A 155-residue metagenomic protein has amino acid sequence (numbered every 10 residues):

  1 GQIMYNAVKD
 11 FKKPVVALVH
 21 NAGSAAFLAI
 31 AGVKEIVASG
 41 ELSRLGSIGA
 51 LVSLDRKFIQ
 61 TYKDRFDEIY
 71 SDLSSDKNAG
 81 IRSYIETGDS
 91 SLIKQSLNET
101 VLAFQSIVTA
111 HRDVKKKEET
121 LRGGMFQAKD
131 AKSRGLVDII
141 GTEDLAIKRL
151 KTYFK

Functional and structural regions predicted by a protein language model:
G1-K13, A22-H111, T152-K155: Small-residue-centered hinge/linker elements
A17-G23, T120-G124: Glycine-rich beta-to-alpha transition loops that act as phosphate-gripper elements at the mouths of alpha/beta enzyme
A25-A26, G46-G49, G123, G135 (+1 more regions): Glycine-centered flexibility sites
L73-K77, L121-G124, D144-K148: Short linear loop/turn motifs
S83, L121, L136: Short, flexible active-site loop motifs that bind/organize anionic cofactors or intermediates
I85-G88, F126, G141: Short coil/turn linker and secondary-structure boundary residues
K94-E118, A128-K155: C-terminal long alpha-helix characteristic of the crotonase
